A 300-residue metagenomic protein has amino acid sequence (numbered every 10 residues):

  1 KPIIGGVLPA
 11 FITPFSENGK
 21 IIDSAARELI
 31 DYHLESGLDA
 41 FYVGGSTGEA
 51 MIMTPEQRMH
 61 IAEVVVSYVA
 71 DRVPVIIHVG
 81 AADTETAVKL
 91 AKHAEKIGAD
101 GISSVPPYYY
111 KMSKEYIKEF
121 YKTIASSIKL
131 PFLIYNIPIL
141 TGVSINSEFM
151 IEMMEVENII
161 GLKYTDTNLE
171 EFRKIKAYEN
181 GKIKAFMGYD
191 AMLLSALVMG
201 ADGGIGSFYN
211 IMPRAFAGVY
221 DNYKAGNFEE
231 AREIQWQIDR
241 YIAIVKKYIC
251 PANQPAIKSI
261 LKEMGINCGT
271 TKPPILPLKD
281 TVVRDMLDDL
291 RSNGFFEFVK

Functional and structural regions predicted by a protein language model:
K1-P9, T13-G142: Active-site beta->alpha loop and helix N-cap motifs at the rims of alpha/beta catalytic domains
D23, R27-I30, S147, D280-L290: Short, amphipathic alpha-helical "lid/cap" segments that border enzyme active or binding sites
A26, R58, A62, A87 (+6 more regions): A general structural signal for well-ordered alpha-helical segments in protein cores
E63-A70, K92-E95, A125-S126, M154 (+3 more regions): Surface-exposed amphipathic alpha-helices with a cationic face
V79-A82, D166-E170, G188-A191, I211 (+1 more regions): Short beta->alpha linker loops
A99-G101, P107-S113, I117-D202: Ligand/cofactor pocket segment of small-molecule handling proteins
A191-K300: Structured C-terminal cap/extension of enzyme domains
